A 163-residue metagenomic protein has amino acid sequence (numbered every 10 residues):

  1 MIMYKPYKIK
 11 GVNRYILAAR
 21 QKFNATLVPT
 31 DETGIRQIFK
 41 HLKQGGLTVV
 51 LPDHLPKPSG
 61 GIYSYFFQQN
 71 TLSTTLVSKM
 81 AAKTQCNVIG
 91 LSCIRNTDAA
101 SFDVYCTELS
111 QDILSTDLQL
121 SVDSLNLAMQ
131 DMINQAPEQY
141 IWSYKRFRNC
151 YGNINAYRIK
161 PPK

Functional and structural regions predicted by a protein language model:
M1-G46, K57: Conserved nucleotide-cofactor-binding alpha/beta core module
T33-K163: Non-catalytic C-terminal accessory region of glycerolipid acyltransferases and related lyso-lipid remodeling enzymes
